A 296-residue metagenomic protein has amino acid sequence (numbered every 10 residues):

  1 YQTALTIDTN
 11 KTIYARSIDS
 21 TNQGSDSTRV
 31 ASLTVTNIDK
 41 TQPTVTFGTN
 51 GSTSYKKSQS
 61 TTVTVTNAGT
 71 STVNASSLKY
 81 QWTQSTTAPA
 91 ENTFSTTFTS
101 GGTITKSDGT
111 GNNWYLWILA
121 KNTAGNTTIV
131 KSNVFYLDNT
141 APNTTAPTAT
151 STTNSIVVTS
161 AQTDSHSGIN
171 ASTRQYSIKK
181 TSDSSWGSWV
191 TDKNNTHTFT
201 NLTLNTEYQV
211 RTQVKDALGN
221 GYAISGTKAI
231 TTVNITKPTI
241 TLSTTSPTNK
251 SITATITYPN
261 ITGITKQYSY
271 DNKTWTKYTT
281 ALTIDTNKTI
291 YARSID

Functional and structural regions predicted by a protein language model:
Y1-D296: Low-complexity, disordered linker/stalk regions enriched in Pro/Thr/Ser/Gly
